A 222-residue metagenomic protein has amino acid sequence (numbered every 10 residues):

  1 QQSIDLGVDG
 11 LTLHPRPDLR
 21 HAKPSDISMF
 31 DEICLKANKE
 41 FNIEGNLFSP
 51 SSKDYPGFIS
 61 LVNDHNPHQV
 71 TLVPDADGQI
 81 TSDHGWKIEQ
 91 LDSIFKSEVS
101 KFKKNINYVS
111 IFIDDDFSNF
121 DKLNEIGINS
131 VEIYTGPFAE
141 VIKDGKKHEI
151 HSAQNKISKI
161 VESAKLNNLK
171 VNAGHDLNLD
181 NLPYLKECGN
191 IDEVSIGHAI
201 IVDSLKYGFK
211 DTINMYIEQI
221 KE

Functional and structural regions predicted by a protein language model:
Q1-S49, N63-H65, K122-I126, E149-S152: Conserved N-terminal beta1-alpha1 strand-loop-helix module at the mouth
D9-E32, P74-K87, T135-H148, S204: Glycine-rich, proline-tolerant flexible connector loops at the mouths of alpha/beta enzymes
L11-L13, K39-G45, H68-L72, V109-I111 (+3 more regions): Hydrophobic faces of well-ordered beta-strands that scaffold small-molecule active sites in alpha/beta enzyme cores
D31-L35, F95-I106, N124, S158-L166 (+2 more regions): Surface-exposed amphipathic alpha-helices with a cationic face
D31-L91: Glycine/small-residue-rich loop that forms an oxyanion/phosphate-binding "nest" at active or ligand-binding sites
P50-D64, D116-G127, A173, L177-I191: Catalytic cores of alpha/beta
V70-I126: Hydrophobic, well-structured mid-protein blocks that either form specific transmembrane helices
S110-K156, I160-S163: Histidine/lysine/aspartate-rich catalytic loop segments that bind and position anionic ligands
